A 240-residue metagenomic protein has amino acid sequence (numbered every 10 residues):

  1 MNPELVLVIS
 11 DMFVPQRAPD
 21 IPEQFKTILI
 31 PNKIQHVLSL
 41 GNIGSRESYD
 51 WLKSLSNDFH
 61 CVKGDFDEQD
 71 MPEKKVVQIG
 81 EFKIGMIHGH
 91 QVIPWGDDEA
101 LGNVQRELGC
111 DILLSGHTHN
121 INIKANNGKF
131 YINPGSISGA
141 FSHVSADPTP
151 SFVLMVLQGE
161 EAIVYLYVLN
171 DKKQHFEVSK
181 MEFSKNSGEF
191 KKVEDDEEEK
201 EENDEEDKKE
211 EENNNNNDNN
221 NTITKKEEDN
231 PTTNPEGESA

Functional and structural regions predicted by a protein language model:
M1-D58, D67-E73, S151, S184-N186 (+3 more regions): N-terminal active-site segment of His-dependent metallophosphoesterases
M1-L7, V76-G85, A125-Y131, L157-I163: Beta-strand-turn-beta hairpins that frame and shape the catalytic cleft of phosphate-ester-processing enzymes
V8-S10, H36-N42, F59-G64, M86-H88 (+2 more regions): Active-site neighborhood of phospho(di)ester-bond hydrolases with catalytic His/Asp-centered motifs
V14, S45, Q91, N120 (+1 more regions): Short active-site segment of divalent metal-dependent hydrolases/proteases that encodes the spacing between
P19, D50, P72-K74, G96-D98 (+3 more regions): Short, well-ordered secondary-structure micro-motifs
D58-C110: Helix-adjacent hinge/juxtasegments
W95-E161, L166: Conserved beta-sheet core of the metallophosphoesterase superfamily
N120-N127, G159-E212, N221-A240: A short C-terminal boundary segment appended to hydrolase-like catalytic domains
